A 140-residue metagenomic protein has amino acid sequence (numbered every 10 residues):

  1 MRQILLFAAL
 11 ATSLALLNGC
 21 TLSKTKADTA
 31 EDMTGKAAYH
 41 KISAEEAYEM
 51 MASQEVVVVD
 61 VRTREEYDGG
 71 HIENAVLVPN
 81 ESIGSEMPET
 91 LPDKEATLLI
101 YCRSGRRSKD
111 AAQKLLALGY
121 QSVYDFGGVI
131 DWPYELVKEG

Functional and structural regions predicted by a protein language model:
R2-A8, A15-E45, E65-T97, R103-G140: Rhodanese-like catalytic fold shared by cysteine-dependent sulfurtransferases and DSP/PTP-type phosphatases
A47, V57-R62: Short hydrophobic beta-strand that contains or immediately precedes a catalytic carboxylate
Q54-V58, K94-A96: Short coil/turn segments at beta-strand junctions that form active-site/ligand-binding loops
